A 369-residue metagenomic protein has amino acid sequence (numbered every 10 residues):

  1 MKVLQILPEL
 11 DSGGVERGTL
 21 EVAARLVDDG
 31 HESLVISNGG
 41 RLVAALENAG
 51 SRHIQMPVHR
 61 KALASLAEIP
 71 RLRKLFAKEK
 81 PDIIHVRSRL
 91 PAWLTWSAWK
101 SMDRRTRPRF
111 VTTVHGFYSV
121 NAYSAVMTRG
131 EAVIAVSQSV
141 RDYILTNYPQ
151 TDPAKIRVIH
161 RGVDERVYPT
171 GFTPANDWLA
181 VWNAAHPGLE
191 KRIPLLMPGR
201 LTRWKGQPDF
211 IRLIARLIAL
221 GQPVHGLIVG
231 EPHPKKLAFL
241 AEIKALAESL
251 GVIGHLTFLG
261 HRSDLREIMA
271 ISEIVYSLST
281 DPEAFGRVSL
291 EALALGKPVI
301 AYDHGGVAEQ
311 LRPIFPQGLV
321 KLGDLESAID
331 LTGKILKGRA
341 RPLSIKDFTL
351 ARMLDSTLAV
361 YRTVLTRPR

Functional and structural regions predicted by a protein language model:
G13-E21, I193, R200-R216, A238: A conserved mid-protein helix/loop that constitutes part of the nucleotide-sugar donor-binding site
V35, P298-A301: Short hydrophobic beta-strand element within catalytic cores of glycosyltransferases and related nucleotide-activated
R41-E47, L227-I253: Short, structured helix-loop element that forms part of the nucleotide-activated donor/catalytic region
V86-A92, V114: Short His-centered aromatic/hydrophobic patch
K100, R104-Q138, Q150: A conserved, positively charged/aromatic
K235-L240, I253-R262, I268, L319: Active-site donor-binding acidic/aromatic loop of nucleotide-activated sugar and phosphosugar transferases involved
A270-A284: Acidic donor-binding loop of glycosyltransferase active sites
P313-E326, G333-K337: Conserved acidic donor-binding segment of nucleotide-sugar-dependent glycosyltransferases
